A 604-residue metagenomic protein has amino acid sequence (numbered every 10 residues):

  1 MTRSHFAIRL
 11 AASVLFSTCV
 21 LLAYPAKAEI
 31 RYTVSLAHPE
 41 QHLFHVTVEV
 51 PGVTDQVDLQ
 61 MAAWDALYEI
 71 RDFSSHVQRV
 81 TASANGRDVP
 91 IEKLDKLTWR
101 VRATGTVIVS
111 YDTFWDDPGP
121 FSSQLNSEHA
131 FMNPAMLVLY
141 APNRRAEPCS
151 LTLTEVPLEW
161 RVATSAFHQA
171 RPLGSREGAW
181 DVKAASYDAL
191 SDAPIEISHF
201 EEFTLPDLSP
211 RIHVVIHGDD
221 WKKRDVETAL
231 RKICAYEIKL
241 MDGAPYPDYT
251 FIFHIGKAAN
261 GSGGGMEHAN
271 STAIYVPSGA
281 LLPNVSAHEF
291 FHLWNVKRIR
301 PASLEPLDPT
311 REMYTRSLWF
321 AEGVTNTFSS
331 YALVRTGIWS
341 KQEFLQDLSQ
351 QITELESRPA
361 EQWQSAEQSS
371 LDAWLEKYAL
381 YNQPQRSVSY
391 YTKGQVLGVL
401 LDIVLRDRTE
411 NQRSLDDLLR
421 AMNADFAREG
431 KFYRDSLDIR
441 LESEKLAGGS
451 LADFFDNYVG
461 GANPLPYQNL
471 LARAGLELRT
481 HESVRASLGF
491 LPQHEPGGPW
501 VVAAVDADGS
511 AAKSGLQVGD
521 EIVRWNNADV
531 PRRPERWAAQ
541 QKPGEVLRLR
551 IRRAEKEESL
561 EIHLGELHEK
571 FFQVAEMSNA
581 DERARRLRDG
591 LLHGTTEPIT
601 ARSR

Functional and structural regions predicted by a protein language model:
L36-A37, Y68-N126: A surface-exposed beta-strand-loop module
F44-S74, L139-P142, A146-V156: Surface-exposed beta-strand/loop patches in extracellular or lumenal glycoproteins
V46-G52, M61, W99-L125, C149-V156 (+3 more regions): Short, hydrophobic/aromatic-enriched beta-strand segments in well-ordered soluble domains
F73-A82, F114, L137, A146-S165 (+6 more regions): Zn2+-dependent metallopeptidase catalytic core
H129-H213: Intrinsically disordered, low-complexity linkers and stems that provide flexible hinges in membrane-associated
E201-L318: Juxtacatalytic substrate-recognition/specificity segment
A269-T272, R298-I299, T310-E361: Post-HExxH zinc-binding segment in Zn-dependent metallohydrolases
S329, W339-R604: C-terminal recognition in membrane/secretory proteostasis and scaffolding
